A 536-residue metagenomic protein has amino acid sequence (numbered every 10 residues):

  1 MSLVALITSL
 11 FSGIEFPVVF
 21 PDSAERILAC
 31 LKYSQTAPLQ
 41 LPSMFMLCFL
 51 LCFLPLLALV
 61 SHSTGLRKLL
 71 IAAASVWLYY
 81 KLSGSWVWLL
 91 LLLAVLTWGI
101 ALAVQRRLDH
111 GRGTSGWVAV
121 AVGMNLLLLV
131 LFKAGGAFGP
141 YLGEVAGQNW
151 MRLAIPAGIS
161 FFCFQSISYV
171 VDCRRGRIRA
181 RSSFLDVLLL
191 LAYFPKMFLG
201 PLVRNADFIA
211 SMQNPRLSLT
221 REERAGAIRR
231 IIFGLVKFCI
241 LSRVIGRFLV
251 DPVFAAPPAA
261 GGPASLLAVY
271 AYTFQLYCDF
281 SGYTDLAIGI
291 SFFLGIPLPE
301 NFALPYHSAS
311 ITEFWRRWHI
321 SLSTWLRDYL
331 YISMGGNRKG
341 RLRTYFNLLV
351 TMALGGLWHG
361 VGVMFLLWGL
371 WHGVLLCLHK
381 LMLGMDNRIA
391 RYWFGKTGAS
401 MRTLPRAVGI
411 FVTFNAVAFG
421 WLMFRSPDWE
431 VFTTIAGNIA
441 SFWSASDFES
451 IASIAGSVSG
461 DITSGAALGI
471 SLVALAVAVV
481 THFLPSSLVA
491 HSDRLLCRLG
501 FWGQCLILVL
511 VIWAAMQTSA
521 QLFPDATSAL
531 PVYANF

Functional and structural regions predicted by a protein language model:
M1-N535: Membrane-embedded transmembrane alpha-helical bundles that form the catalytic cores of multi-pass lipid-modifying
